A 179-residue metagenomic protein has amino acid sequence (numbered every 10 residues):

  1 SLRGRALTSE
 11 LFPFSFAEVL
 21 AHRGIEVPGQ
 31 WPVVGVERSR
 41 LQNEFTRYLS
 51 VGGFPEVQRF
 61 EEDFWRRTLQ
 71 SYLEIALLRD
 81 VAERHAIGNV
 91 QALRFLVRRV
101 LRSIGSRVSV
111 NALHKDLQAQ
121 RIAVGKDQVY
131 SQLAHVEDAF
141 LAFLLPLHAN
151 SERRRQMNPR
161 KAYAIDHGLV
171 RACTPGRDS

Functional and structural regions predicted by a protein language model:
S1-S106: Interdomain motor-coupling "hinge/lid" segment immediately C-terminal to the ATP-binding subdomain of NTP-driven enzymes
F60-S179: Accessory nucleic acid-recognition modules appended to NTPase machines
